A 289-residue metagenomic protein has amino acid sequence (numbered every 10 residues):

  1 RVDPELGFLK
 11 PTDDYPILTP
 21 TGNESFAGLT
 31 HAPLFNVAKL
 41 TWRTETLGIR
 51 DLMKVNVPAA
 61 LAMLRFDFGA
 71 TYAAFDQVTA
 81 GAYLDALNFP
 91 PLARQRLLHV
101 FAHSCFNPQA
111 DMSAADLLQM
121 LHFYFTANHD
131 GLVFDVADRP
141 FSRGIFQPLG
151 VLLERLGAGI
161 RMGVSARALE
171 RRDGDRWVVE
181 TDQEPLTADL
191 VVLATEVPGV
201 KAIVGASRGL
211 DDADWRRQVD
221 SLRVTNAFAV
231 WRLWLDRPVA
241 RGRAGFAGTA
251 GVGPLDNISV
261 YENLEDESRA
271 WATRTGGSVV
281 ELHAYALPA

Functional and structural regions predicted by a protein language model:
R1, T79, Y83, F101 (+1 more regions): Amphipathic alpha-helical segments that form well-ordered structural scaffolds and often line/cohere around active
V2-G28, L153-I160, R167-W177: Feature captures the FAD/FMN-dependent oxidoreductase FAD-binding
E5-L118: Mobile amphipathic helical/loop "lid" adjacent to a hydrophobic cofactor/ligand pocket
T21, L29-T30, E180-P185, H283-L287: Secondary-structure transition/turn motif
D67-T71, L132-D138, R217-D220, A289: Active-site rim elements
M120-D182, L186, L190: Helical element adjacent to the flavin cofactor pocket in flavoenzyme catalytic cores
A127-R139, V197-A202, A270-A289: Conserved FAD/dinucleotide-binding core of flavoprotein oxidoreductases
M162-V280: Mid-domain catalytic core of redox enzymes that form a hydrophobic substrate pocket/lid adjacent to a catalytic redox
